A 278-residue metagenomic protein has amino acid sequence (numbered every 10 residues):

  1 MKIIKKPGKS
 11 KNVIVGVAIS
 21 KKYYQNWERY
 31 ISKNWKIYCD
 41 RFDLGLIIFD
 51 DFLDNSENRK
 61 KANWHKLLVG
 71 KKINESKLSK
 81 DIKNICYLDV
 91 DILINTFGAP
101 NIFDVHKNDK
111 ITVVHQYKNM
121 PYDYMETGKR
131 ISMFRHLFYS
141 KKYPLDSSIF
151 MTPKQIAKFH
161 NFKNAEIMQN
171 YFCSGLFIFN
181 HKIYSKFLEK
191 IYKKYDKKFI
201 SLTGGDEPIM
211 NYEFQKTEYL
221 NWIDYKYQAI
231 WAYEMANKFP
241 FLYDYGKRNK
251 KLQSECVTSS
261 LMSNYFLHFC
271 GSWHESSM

Functional and structural regions predicted by a protein language model:
M1-D81, K182, K216: N-terminal anchoring/stem segment of glycosyltransferases
M1-S10, M125-H160, K247: Membrane-proximal basic amphipathic "stem/tether" segments
Y23-Y24, N55-E57, I94-F97, I102-D104 (+4 more regions): Short catalytic/ligand-binding loop motif for oxyanion handling, primarily in non-cytosolic enzymes, centered on
N63-K66, M125-M133, N237-Y243: Short, surface-exposed amphipathic charged segments that create phosphate/polyanion-binding patches used for binding
L68, S148-S276: Catalytic core and acceptor-binding pocket of nucleotide-sugar-dependent glycosyltransferases
K80-I82, K107-K110, M262-N264: Short, high-confidence coil segments that cap the C-terminus of an alpha-helix and link into the following beta-strand
D89-L93: The conserved acidic donor/metal-binding loop of glycosyltransferases
I94-L145: Conserved donor-nucleotide/metal-binding helix-loop-beta segment in metal-dependent transferases, i.e., the alpha-helix
